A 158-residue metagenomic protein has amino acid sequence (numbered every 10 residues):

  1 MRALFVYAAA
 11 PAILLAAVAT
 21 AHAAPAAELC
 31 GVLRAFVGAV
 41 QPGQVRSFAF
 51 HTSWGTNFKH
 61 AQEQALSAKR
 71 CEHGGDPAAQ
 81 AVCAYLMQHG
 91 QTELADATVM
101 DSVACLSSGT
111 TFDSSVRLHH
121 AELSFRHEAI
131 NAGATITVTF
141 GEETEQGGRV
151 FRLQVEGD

Functional and structural regions predicted by a protein language model:
M1-L4: Positively charged n-region of N-terminal signal peptides that target proteins for export
Y7-A17: Bacterial N-terminal signal peptides
T20-A79, L94: N-terminal leader/targeting segments
L66-S124: Long, charged/polar, surface-exposed segments that mediate recognition or autoinhibition
M87-H89, E142, V155-G157: A mature extracytoplasmic/lumenal domain signature
F125-N131: Active-site beta-strand termini and strand-to-loop segments that position acidic
T135-G147: Short, exposed beta-strand-loop hairpins at the edges of beta-sheets in extracellular/periplasmic proteins
Q146-D158: Short, low-complexity, Pro/Ser/Thr/Gly-rich segments in the mature regions of secreted, periplasmic
